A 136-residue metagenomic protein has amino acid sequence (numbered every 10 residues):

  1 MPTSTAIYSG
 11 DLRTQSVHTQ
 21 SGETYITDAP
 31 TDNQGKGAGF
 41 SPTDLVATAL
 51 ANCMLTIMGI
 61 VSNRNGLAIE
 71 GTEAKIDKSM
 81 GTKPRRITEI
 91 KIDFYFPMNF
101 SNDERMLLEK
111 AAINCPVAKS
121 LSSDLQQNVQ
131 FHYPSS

Functional and structural regions predicted by a protein language model:
M1-T48, G59-S136: Extended beta-strand/beta-hairpin segments
C53-M54: Alpha-helical metal-binding/catalytic segments enriched in His/Glu/Asp
